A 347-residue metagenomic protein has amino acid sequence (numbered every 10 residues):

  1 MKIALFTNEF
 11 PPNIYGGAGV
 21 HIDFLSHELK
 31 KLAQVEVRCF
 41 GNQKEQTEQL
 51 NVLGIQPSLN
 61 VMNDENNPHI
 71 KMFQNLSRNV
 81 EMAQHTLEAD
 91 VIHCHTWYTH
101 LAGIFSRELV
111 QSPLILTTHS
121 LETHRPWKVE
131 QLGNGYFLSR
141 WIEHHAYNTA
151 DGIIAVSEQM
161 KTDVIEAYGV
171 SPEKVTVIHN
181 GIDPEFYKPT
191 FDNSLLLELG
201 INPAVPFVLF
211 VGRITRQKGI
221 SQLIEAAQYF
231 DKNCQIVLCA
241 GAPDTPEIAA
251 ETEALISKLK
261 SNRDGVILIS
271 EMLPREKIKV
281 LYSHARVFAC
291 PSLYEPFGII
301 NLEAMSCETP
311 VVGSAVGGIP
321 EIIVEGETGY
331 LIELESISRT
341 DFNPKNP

Functional and structural regions predicted by a protein language model:
M1-Q46: N-terminal subdomain of nucleotide-sugar transferases
P113, H124-H145: Nucleotide-sugar donor phosphate/pyrophosphate-binding loop at the beta->alpha transition of glycosyltransferases
Q159, G181: Carbohydrate-associated surface elements
K188-I201: A short helix/loop element that forms part of the nucleotide-sugar donor recognition site in Leloir-type
A240, A249-E276: Nucleotide-activated donor-binding/catalytic signature segment of Leloir-type glycosyltransferases, i.e., the conserved
V280-A285: Short alpha-helical donor nucleotide-sugar binding micro-motif in glycosyltransferases
L293: Aromatic "clamp/platform" in nucleotide-sugar-dependent glycosyltransferases that forms part of the donor/acceptor
P320-P347: Change "using UDP/GDP/dTDP sugars" to "using nucleotide sugars
